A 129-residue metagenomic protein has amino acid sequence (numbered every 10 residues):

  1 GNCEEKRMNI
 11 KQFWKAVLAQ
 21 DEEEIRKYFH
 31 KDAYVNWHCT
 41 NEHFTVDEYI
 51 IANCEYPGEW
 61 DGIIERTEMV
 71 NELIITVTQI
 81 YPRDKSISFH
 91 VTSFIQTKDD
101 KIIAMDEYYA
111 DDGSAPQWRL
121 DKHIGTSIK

Functional and structural regions predicted by a protein language model:
G1-K129: C-terminal and inter-domain tail/linker signature
